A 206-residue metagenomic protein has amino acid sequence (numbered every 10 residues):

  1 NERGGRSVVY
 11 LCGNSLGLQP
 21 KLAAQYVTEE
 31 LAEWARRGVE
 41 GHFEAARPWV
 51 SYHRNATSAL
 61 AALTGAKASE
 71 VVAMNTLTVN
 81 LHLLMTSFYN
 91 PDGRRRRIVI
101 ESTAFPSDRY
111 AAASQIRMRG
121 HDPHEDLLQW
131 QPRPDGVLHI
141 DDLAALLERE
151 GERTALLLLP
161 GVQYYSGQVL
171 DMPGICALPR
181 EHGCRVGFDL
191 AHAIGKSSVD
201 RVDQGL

Functional and structural regions predicted by a protein language model:
N1-L206: Pyridoxal 5′-phosphate
